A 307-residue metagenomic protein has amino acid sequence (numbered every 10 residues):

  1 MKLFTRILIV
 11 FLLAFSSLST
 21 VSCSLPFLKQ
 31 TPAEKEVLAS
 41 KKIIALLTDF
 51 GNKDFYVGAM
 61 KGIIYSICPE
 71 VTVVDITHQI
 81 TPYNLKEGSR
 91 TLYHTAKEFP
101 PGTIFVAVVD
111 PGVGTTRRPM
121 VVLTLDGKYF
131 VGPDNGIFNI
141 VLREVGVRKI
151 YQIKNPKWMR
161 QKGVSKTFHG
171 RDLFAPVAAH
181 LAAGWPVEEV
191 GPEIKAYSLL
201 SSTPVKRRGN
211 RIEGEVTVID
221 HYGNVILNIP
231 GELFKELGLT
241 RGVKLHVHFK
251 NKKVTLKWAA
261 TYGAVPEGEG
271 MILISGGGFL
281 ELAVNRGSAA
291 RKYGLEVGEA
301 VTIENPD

Functional and structural regions predicted by a protein language model:
M1-I9: Bacterial N-terminal signal peptides that target proteins for export
L8-T20: Bacterial N-terminal signal peptides
V37, K41-Q79: N-terminal glycine-rich anion-binding loop in soluble enzyme alpha/beta folds
K42-I43, F55, I67-V73, N84-T91 (+2 more regions): Active-site histidine-anchored catalytic micro-motif
G102, G242, G268-E269, G298-A300: Loop/turn positions that initiate beta-strands
G163-L233, G238: Anionic-ligand-binding alpha/beta catalytic cores of soluble enzymes and soluble regulatory domains that recognize
N228-K292: A conserved acidic, glycine/proline-rich C-terminal tail/linker
